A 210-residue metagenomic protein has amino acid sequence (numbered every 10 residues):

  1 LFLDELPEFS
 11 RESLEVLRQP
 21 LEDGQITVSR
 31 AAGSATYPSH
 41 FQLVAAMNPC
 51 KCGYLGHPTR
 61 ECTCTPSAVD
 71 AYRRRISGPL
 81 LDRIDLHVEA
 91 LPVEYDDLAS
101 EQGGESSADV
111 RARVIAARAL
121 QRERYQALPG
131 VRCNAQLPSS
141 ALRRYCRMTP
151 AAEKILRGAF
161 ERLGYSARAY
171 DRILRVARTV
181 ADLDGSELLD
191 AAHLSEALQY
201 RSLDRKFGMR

Functional and structural regions predicted by a protein language model:
L1-E5: Walker B beta-strand of ABC/ABC-like P-loop ATPase nucleotide-binding domains, specifically the conserved hydrophobic
L6, R11-R210: Basic, amphipathic alpha-helical bundle interface domains used for macromolecular binding and assembly
